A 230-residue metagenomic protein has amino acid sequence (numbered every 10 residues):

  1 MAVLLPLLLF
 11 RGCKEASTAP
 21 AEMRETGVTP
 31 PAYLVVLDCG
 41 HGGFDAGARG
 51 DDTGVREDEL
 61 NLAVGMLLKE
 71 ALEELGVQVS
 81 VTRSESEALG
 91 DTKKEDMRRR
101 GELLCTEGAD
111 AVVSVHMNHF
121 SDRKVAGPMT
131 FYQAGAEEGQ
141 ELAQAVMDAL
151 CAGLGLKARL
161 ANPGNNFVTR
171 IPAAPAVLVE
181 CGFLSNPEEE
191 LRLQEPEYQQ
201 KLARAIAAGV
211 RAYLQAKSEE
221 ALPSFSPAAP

Functional and structural regions predicted by a protein language model:
M1-A32, E74, Q215-P230: N-terminal secretory targeting signals
A19-V36, H41-L142: Catalytic-core regions of hydrolytic enzymes
G43, H119, A152, L184-S185: Active-site/binding-pocket entry motifs
Q78-S80, K157-L160, P175: Conserved beta-strand segments of alpha/beta enzyme cores
E107, S114, S121, N162-P230: Active-site-adjacent mobile loop/cap segments within catalytic or ligand-binding domains
G139-N162: Active-site-adjacent substrate-binding region of metalloamidase/peptidase-like peptide-processing proteins
